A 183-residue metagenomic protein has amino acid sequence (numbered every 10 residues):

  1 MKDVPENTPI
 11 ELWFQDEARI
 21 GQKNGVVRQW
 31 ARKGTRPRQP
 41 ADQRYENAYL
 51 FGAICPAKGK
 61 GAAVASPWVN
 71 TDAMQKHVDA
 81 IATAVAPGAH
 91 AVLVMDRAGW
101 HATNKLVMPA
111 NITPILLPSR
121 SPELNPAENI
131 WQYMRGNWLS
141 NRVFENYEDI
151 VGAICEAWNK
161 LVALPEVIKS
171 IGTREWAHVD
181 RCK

Functional and structural regions predicted by a protein language model:
M1-K183: Short functional hotspots at interaction and active-site rims
